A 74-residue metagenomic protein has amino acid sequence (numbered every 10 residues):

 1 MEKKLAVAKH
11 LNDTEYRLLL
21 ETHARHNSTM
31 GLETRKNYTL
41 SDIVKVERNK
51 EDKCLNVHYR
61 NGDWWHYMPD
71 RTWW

Functional and structural regions predicted by a protein language model:
M1-C54: N-terminal non-globular leader segments, chiefly Sec-dependent signal peptides
N49-W74: Short, compact, well-ordered microdomains
